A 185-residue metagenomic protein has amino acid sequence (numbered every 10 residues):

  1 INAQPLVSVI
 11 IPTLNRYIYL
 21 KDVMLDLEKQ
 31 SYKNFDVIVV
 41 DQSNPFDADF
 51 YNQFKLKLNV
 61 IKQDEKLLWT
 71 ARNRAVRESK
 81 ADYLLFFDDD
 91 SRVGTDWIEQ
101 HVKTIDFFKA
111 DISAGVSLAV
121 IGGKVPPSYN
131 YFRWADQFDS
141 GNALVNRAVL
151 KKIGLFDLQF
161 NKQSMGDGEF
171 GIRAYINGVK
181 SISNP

Functional and structural regions predicted by a protein language model:
I1-D26: N-proximal low-complexity "stem/linker" segments adjacent to membrane-targeting elements
P5-S8, D36, E169: Cell-envelope/extracellular polymer assembly enzymes that use nucleotide-activated donors
M24-K62: Acidic donor-binding segment of Leloir-type glycosyltransferases
K62-S79: Glycine-rich, basic loop-to-helix element that forms the pyrophosphate-binding segment of sugar-nucleotide handling
L84: Short aromatic/hydrophobic "clamp" motif used to bind/position activated sugar donors
D96-P127: Conserved donor NDP-sugar-binding/catalytic core segment of glycosyltransferases
Q163-F170: Acidic donor-binding loop at a coil-to-helix junction in glycosyltransferase catalytic cores that engages
S181-P185: Catalytic beta-strand/loop signature of glycosyltransferases that borders the donor
